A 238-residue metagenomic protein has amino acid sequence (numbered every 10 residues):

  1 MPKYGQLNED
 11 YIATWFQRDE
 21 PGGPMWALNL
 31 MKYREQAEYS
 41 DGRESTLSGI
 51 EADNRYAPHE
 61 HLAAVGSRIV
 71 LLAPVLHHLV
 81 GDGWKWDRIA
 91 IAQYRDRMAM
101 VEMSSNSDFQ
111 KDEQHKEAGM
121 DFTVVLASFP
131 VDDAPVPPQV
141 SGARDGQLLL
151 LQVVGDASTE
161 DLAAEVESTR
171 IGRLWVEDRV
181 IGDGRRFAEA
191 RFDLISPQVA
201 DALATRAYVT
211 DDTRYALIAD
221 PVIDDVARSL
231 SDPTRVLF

Functional and structural regions predicted by a protein language model:
M1-R88, M98-E102, D121-F238: Short S/T/G/P-rich N-terminal loop/turn motif that feeds into the first structured element of a domain
S105-N106: Short coil/turn segments at secondary-structure boundaries
F109: Glycine-rich, phosphate-binding/catalytic loops in enzymes
